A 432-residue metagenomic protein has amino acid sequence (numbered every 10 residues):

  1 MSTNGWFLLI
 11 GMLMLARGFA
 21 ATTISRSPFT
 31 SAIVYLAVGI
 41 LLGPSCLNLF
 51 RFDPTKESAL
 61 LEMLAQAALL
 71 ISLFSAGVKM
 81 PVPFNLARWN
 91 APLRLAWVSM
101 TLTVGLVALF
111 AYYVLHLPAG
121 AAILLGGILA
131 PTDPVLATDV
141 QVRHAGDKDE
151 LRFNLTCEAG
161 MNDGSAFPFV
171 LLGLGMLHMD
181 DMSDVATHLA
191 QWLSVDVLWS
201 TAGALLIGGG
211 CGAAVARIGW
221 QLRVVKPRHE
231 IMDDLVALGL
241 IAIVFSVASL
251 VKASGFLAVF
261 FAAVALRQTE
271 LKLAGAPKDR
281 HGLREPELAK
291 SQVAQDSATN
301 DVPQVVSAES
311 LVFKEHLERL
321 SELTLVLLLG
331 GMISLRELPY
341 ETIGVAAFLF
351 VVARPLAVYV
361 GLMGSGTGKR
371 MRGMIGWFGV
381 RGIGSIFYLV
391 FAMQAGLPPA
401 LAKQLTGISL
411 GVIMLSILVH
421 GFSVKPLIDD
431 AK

Functional and structural regions predicted by a protein language model:
M1-K432: Transmembrane helical cores of multi-pass secondary ion antiporters/exchangers
